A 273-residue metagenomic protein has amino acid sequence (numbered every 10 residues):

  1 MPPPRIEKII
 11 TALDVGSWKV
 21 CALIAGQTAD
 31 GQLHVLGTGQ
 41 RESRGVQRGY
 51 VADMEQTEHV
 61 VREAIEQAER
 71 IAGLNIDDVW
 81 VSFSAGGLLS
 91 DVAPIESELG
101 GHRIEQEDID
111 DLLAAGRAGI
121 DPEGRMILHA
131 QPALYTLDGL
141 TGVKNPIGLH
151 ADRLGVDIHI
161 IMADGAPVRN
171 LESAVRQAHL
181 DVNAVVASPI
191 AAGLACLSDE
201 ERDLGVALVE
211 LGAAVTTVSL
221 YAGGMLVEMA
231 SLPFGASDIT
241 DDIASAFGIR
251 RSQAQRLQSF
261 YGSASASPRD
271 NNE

Functional and structural regions predicted by a protein language model:
M1-K19, L23-A207, M225-V227, A236 (+1 more regions): Nucleotide/phosphate-binding catalytic cleft detector across ATP-hydrolyzing and phosphate-transferring enzymes
L204-A244: Glycine-rich phosphate-binding loop of actin/hexokinase-like ATP-binding domains
S245-I249: Short, well-ordered loop/turn and helix-capping segments at boundaries between secondary-structure elements and domains
